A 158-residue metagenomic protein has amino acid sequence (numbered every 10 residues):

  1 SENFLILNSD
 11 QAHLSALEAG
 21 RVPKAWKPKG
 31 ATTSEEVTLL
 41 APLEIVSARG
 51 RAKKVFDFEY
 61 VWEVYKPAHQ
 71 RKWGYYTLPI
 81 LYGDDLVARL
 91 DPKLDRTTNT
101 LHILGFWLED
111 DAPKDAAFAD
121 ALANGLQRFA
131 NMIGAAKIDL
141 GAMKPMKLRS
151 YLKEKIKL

Functional and structural regions predicted by a protein language model:
S1-L158: Long, charged, low-complexity, helical-prone intrinsically disordered regions
